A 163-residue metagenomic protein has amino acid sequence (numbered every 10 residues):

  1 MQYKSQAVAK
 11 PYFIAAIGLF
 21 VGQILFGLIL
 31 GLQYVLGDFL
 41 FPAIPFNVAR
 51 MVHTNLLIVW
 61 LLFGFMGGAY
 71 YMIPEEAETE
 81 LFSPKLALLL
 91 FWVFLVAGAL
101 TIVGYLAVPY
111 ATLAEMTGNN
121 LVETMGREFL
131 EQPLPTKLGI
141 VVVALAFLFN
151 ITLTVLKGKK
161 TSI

Functional and structural regions predicted by a protein language model:
M1-V8: Cytosolic juxtamembrane amphipathic/interface segments immediately preceding and feeding into a transmembrane helix
V8, Y34-G37, T79, M125-R127: Intrinsically disordered, low-complexity segments enriched in polar/charged residues with Gly/Pro, especially when
K10-V35, F46-A77, P84-T112, Q132-T154: Hydrophobic cores of alpha-helical transmembrane segments in multi-pass integral membrane proteins
V35-P42, L113-G118, T161: Interhelical loop segments of eukaryotic multi-pass membrane proteins
P42-N47, L121-M125: Juxtamembrane membrane-water interface segments that cap and precede transmembrane helices
T54, V122-M125, K157: Extended hydrophobic/Leu-rich segments
Y110-Q132: Inter-helical loop and helix-membrane interface segments of multi-pass membrane transporters/permeases
V155-I163: Long, contiguous internal "core" modules enriched in hydrophobic/ aromatic residues
